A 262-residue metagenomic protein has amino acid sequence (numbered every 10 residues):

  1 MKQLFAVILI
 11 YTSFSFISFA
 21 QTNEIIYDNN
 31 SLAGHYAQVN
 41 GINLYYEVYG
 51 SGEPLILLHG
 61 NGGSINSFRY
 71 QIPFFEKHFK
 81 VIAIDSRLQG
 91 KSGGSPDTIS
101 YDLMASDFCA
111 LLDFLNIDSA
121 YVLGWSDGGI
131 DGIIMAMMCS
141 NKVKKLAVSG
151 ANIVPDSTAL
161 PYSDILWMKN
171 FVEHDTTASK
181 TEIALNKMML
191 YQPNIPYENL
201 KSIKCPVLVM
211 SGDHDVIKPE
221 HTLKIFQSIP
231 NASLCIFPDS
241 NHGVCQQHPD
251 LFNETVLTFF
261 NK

Functional and structural regions predicted by a protein language model:
L4-L55, F79, N261-K262: Alpha/beta-hydrolase fold catalytic core
I42-K91: Conserved HGGG/HGGXW glycine-rich cap/lid loop of the alpha/beta-hydrolase fold
A83-L123: Active-site loop/oxyanion-hole signature of alpha/beta-hydrolase fold enzymes
D118-D156: Conserved hydrolase catalytic core segment
A184-N199: Active-site nucleophile elbow and catalytic-triad environment of alpha/beta-hydrolase enzymes
I203, V209-S211: Short beta-strand/loop motif that positions the catalytic acidic residue of the alpha/beta-hydrolase fold
D213-S240: Conserved loop-alpha-helix segment in the C-terminal half of the alpha/beta-hydrolase fold that carries the catalytic
S240-P249: Catalytic histidine-centered segment of alpha/beta-hydrolase-like enzymes
